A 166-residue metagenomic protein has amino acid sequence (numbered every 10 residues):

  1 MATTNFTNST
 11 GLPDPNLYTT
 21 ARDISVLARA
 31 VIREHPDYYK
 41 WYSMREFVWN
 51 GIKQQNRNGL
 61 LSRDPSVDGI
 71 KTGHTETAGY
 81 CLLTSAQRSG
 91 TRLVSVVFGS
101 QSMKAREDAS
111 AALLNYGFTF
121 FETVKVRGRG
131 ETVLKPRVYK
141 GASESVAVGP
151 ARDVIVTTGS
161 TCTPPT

Functional and structural regions predicted by a protein language model:
M1-A2: Short, charged, amphipathic alpha-helices and their helix-cap/turn boundaries
S9: Short, conserved loop-to-beta-strand elements that form functional interface hotspots
P13-T166: Domain-terminus/edge residues, biased toward the C-terminal soluble/receptor-binding domains of extracytoplasmic
